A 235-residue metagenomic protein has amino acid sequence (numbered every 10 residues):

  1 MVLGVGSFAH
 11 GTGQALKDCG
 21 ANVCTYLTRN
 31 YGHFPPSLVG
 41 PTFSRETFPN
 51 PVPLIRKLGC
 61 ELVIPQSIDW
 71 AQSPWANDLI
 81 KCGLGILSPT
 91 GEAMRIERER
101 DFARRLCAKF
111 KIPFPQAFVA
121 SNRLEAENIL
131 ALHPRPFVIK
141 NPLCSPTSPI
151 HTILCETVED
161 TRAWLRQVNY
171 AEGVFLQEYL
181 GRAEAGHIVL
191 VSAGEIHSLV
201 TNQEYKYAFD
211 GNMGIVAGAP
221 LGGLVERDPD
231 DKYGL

Functional and structural regions predicted by a protein language model:
M1-E92, L124: ATP-binding N-terminal substructure of ATP-dependent carboxylate-amine bond-forming enzymes
V2, T25-L27, I64-P65, I86-P89 (+4 more regions): General beta-strand structural signal in soluble alpha/beta enzymes
K57, V168-V174: Short Pro/Gly-enriched beta-strand edge/turn motifs at strand-loop
E61-L62, H187, T201: Structural motif
C82-T152: A conserved helix-loop-beta module that forms one wall/lid of the active-site cleft in ATP-utilizing catalytic domains
F114-A117, P136-W164, V174, G181-I188 (+1 more regions): Glycine-rich phosphate-binding loop of ATP-grasp-fold ATP-dependent ligases
V191-E195: Short acidic-glycine loop/turn motifs at beta-strand connectors
